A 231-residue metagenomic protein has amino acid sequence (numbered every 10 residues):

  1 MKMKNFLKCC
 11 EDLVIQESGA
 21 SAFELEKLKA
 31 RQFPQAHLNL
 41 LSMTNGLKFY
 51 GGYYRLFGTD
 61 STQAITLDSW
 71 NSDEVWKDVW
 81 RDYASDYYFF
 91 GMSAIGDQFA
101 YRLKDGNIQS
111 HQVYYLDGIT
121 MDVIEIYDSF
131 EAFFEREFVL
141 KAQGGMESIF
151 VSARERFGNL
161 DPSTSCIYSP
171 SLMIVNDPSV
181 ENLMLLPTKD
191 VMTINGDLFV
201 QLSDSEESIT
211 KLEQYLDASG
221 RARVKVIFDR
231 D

Functional and structural regions predicted by a protein language model:
M1-G106, L160-D231: A surface-exposed partner-binding patch
Y54, G58-T62, H111, F134-E137 (+2 more regions): Short, surface-exposed, charged/polar-biased interaction segments
T62-S69, Y115, F138-K141, E155-G158: Short alpha-helical interface elements
Q109-S148: Compact, glycine/acidic-enriched structural inserts
F138-I174: Short aromatic loop motif centered on NTY/YTY
